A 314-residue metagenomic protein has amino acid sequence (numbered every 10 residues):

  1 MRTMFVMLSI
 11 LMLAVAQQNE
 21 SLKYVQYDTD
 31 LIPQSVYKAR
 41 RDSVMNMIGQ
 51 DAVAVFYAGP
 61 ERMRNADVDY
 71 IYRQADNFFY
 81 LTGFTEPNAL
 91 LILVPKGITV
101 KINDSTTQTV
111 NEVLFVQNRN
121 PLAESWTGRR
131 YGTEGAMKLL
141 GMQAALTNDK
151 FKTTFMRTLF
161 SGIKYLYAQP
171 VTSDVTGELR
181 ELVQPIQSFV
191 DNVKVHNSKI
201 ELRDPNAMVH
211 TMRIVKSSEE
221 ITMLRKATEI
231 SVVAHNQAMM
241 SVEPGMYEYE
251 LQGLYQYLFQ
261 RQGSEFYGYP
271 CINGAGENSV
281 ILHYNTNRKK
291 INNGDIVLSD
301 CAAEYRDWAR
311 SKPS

Functional and structural regions predicted by a protein language model:
R2, L11-V233: A composition/biophysics-driven feature that prefers long, compositionally simple stretches
A66-Y72, Q187-D191, N206-M208, M246-S314: Short catalytic-site patches enriched in acidic/histidine residues that coordinate or position cofactors/metals
G97, A238, G245, W308-A309: Short amphipathic alpha-helical leader/targeting segments
H210, N236-M240, E277-N278: A broad detector of the eukaryotic-type serine/threonine protein kinase catalytic domain
K216-G263, Y269: Active-site pocket-lining segments that scaffold enzyme catalytic pockets across diverse folds
